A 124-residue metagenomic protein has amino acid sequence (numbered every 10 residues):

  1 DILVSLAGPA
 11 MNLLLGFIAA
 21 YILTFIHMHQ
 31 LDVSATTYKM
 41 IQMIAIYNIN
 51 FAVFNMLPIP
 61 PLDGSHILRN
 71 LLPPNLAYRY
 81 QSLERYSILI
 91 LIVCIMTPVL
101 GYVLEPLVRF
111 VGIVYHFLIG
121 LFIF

Functional and structural regions predicted by a protein language model:
D1-F124: Hydrophobic transmembrane alpha-helices and their immediate loop junctions in multi-pass integral membrane proteins
